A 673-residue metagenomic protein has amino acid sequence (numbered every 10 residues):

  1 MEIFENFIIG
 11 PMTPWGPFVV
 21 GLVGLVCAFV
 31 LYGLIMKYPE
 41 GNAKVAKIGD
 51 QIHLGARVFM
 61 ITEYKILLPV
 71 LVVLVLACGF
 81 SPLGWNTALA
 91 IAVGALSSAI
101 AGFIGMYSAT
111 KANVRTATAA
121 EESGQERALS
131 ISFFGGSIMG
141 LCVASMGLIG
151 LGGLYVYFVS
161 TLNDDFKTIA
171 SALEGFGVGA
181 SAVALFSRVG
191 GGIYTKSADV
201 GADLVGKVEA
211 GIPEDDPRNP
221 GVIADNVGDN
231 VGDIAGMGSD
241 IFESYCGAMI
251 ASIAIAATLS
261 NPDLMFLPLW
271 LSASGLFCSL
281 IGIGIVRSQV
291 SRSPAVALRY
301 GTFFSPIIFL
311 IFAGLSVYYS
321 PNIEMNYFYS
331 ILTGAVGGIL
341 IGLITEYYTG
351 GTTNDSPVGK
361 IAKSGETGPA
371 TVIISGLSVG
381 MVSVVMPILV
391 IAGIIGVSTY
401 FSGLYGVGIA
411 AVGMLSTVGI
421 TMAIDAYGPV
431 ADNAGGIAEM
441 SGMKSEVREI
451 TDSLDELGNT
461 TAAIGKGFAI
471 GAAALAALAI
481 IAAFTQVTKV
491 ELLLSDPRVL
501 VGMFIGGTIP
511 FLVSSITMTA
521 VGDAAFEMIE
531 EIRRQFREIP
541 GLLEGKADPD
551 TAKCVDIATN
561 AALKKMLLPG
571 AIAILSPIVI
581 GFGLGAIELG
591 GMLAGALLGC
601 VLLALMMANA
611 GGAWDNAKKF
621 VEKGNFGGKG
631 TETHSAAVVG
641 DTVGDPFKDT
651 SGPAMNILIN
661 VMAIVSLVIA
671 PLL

Functional and structural regions predicted by a protein language model:
E2-L673: Hydrophobic packing and interface segments
